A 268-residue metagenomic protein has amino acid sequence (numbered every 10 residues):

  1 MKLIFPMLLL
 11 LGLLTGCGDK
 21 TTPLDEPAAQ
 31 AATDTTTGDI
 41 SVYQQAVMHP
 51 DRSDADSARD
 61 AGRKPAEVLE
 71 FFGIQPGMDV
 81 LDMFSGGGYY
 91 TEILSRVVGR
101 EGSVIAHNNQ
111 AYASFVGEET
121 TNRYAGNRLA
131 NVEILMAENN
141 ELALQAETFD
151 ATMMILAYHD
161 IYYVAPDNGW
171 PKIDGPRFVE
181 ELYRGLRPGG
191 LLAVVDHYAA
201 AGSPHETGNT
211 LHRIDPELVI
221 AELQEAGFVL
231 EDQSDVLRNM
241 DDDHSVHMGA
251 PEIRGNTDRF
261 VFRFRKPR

Functional and structural regions predicted by a protein language model:
L13-G16: C-terminal motif of bacterial Sec signal peptides marking the signal peptidase cleavage site
G18-K20: Bacterial signal peptide processing site
S41-Q75: Class I SAM-dependent methyltransferase Rossmann-like catalytic core, especially the SAM/SAH-binding loop
G77-G86: Conserved class I S-adenosyl-L-methionine
M78, L142-L156: A short acidic, Gly/Pro-enriched loop at the edge of an enzyme's catalytic core that lines a small-molecule cofactor
S95-R96, G169-P188: A short glycine-rich, Lys/Arg-flanked "PGG" loop and its adjoining helix->strand segment in the class I
V116-L144: S-adenosyl-L-methionine
A226, D241-R268: Core SAM-dependent methyltransferase catalytic element
